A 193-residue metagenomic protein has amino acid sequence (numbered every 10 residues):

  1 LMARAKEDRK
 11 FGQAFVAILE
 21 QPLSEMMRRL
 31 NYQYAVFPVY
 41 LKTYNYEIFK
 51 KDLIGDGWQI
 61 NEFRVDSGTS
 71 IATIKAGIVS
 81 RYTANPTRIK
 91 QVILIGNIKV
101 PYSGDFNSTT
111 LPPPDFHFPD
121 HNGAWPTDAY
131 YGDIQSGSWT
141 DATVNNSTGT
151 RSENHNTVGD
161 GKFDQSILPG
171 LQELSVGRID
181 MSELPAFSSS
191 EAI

Functional and structural regions predicted by a protein language model:
L1-L30, I71-I193: Structured catalytic cores of large enzymes
F37-N45: Glycine- and acidic-residue-enriched helix-capping/strand-helix junction motifs
L41, D66, P185-S189: Catalytic cores of large soluble enzymes that bind and process phosphate-bearing ligands
T43, W58, S103-G104: Short, solvent-exposed secondary-structure capping/transition elements
E47-N61: Short helix-loop-beta junction
E62-I71: Short beta->alpha junction loops
